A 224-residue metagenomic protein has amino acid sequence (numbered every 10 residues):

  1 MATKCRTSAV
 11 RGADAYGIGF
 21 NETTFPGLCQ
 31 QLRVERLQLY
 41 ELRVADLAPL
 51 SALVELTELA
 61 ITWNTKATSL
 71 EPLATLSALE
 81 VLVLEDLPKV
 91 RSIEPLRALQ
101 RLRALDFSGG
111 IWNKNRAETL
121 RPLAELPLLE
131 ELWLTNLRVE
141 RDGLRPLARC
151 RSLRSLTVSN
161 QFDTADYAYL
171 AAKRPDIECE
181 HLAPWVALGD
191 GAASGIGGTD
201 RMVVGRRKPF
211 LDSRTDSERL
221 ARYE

Functional and structural regions predicted by a protein language model:
M1-A48, A52-E224: Concave beta-strand-loop units of leucine-rich repeat
